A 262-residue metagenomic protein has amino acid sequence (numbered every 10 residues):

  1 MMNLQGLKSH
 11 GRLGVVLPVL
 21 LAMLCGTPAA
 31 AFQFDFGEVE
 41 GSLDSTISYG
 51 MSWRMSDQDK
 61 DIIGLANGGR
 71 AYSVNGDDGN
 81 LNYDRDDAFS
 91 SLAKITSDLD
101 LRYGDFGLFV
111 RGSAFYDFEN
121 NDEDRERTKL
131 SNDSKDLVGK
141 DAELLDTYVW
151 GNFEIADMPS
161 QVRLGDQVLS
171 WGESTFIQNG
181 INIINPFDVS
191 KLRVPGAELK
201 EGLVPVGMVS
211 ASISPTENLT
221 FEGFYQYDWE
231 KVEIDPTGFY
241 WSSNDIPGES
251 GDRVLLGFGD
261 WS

Functional and structural regions predicted by a protein language model:
M1-H10: N-terminal secretory signal peptides that target proteins for export/translocation
G14-G26: Bacterial N-terminal signal peptides
T27-Q33: Sec/Tat signal peptide C-region and signal peptidase I cleavage site
F34-N75, Y83, L108, G112: Transmembrane beta-strand segments of Gram-negative outer membrane beta-barrel proteins
V39, N75-G79, F89-I95, K140-L145 (+1 more regions): Residues that define the transmembrane beta-barrel architecture of outer-membrane proteins
D61-L81, P236, Y240-W241, G248-S262: Flexible glycine-rich, low-complexity coil/linker segments exposed to the extracellular/periplasmic environment
N80-R85, L130-L137, V194-A197, V254 (+1 more regions): Extracellular loop and loop/strand-boundary signature of outer-membrane beta-barrel proteins
R102-P247: Outer membrane beta-barrel
